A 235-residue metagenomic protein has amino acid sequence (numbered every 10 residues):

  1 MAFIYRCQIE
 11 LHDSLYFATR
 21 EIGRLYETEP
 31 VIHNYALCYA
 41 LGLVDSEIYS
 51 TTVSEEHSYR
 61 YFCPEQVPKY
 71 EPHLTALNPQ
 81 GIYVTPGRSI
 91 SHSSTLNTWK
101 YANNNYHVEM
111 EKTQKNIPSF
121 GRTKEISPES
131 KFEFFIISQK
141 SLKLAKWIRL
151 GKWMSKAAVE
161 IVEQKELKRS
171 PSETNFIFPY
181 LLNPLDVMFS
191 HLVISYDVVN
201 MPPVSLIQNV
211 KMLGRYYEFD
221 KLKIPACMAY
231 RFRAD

Functional and structural regions predicted by a protein language model:
M1-F3, P128: A short, structural micro-pattern
F3-D13: Short amphipathic
L11-L15, S138-K140: Beta-strand elements of well-folded, non-transmembrane domains
L15-E21: Short N-terminal binding/cap micro-motifs at the start of the first secondary-structure element
T19, T51, L144-K146: Short acidic, gly/pro-rich beta-turn/loop elements at beta-sheet edges and active-site/ligand-binding grooves
E29-L142: Extended, compositionally biased
E129-D235: Basic polyanion-binding and macromolecular-assembly surfaces
